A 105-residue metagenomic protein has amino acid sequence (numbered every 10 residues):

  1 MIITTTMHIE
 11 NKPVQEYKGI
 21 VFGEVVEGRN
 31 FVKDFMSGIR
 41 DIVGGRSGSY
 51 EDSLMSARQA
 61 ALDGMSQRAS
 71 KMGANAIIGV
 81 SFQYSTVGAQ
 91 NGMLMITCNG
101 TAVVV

Functional and structural regions predicted by a protein language model:
M1-K33, K71-N75, T86, G92-V105: N-terminal presequence-like segments and the immediate start of the first folded domain
V21, F31-S81: Short, well-ordered alpha-helical segments
V80-G88: Charge-dense, low-complexity polyampholytic segments
